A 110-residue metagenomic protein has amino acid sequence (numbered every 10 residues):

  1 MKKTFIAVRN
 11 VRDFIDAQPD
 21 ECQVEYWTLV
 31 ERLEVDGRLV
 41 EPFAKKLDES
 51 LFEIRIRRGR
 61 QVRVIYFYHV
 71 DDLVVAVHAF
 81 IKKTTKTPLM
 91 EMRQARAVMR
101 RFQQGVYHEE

Functional and structural regions predicted by a protein language model:
M1-Q61, V70-V74, I81-E110: Basic, Lys/Arg-enriched alpha-helical interface segments
F67: Conserved Hanks-type protein kinase catalytic core
